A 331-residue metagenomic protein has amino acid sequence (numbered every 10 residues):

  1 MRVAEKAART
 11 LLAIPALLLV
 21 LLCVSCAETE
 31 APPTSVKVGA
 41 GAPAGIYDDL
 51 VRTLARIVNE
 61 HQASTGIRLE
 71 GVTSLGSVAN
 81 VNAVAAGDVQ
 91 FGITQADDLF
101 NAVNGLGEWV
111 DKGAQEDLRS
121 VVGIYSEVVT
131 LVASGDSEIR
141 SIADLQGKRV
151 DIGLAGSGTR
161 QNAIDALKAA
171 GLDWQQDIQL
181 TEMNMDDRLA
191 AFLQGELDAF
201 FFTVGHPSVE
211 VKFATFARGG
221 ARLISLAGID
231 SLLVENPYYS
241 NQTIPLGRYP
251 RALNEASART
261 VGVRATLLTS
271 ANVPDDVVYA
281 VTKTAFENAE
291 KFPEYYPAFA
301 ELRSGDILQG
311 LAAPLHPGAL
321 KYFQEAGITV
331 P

Functional and structural regions predicted by a protein language model:
M1-I14: Bacterial N-terminal signal peptides that target proteins for export
L21-S25: C-terminal motif of bacterial Sec signal peptides marking the signal peptidase cleavage site
A27-T29: Bacterial signal peptide processing site
P33-H61, I67, E127-Q194, G305 (+2 more regions): Bilobed "Venus flytrap"/periplasmic-binding protein-like clamshell domains and structurally analogous long
R56, E70-K112, D186-A191, H206-T215: Pocket-flanking alpha-helical
A96, G107-E108, S137, W174-L268: Pocket-lining segment of extracytoplasmic ligand-binding domains
K148-D165, Y238-I307, L311: Ligand-binding clefts/hinges and TM-proximal coupling segments of bilobed small-molecule sensing domains
D187, V204-S225, V234-E235, R264 (+1 more regions): An extracytoplasmic/periplasmic, membrane-proximal ligand-sensing/linker region
